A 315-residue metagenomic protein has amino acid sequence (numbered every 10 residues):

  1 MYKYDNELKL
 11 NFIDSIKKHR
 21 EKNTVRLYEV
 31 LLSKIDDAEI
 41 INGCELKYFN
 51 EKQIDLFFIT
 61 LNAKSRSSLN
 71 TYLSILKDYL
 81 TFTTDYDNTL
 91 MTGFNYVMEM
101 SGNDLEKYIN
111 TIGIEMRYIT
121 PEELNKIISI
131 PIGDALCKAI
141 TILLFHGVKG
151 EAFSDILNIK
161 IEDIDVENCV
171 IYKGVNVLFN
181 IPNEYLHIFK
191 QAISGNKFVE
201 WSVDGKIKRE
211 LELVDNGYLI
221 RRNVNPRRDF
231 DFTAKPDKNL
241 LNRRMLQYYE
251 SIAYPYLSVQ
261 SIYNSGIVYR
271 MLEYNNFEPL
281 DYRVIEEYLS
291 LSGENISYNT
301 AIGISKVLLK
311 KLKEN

Functional and structural regions predicted by a protein language model:
D5-N6, Y48-I54, A152-N158, N275-T300: Short, charged amphipathic recognition helices of the HTH superfamily and cognate SANT/SANTA-like modules
L10-I109: N-terminal core-binding DNA-recognition domain of tyrosine recombinases/integrases
L105-L124, N176-H187: DNA breakage-rejoining catalytic core of tyrosine-based enzymes
P121-E151: Basic, Lys/Arg- and aromatic-enriched nucleic-acid-binding interface segment
I142-N168: Short, charged phosphate-coordinating catalytic segments
N158-Q191: Conserved tyrosine-mediated DNA breakage-rejoining catalytic core shared by Y-recombinases
I188-Y254: Active-site/catalytic core of tyrosine-dependent DNA strand-transfer enzymes
N242-N295, K306-N315: Short, basic (Lys/Arg/His-rich) helix/loop patches that form interaction surfaces in the mid-to-C-terminal regions
